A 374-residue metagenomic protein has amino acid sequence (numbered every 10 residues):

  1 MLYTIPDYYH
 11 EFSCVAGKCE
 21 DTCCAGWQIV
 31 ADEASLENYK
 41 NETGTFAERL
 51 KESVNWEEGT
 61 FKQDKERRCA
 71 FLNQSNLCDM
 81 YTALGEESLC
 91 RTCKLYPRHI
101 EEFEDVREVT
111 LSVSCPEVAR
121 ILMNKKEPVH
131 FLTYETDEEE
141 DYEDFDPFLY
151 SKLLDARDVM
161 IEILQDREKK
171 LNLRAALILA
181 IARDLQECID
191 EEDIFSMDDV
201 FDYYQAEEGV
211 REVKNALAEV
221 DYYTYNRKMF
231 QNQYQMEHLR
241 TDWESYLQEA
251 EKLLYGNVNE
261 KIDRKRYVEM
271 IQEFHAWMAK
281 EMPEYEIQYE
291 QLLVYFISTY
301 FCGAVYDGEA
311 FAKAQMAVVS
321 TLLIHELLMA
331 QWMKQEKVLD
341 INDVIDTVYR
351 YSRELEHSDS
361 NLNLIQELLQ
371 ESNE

Functional and structural regions predicted by a protein language model:
M1-A47: General N-terminal leader/first-domain-start detector
T4-I5, Q74, A304-Y306: Short linear interaction motifs
E11-C19, P128-L132, Y223, F296: Short, compositionally biased low-complexity segments
E11-I29, K62-H99, S112-A119: Local cysteine-cluster metal-coordination motifs and their immediate loop/turn environment, predominantly Fe-S cluster
C14, A83, D146, Y150 (+1 more regions): Short, charged/polar micro-motifs that form catalytic or ligand-binding hotspots
W27-E66, A70-S75: Membrane helical hairpin/interfacial module
L84-I181: Internal, well-ordered alpha/beta segment that forms a basic, Gly-enriched binding/recognition surface
K170-E374: Hydrophobic, aromatic-lined core segments that form the binding pocket/scaffold for planar heteroaromatic ligands
